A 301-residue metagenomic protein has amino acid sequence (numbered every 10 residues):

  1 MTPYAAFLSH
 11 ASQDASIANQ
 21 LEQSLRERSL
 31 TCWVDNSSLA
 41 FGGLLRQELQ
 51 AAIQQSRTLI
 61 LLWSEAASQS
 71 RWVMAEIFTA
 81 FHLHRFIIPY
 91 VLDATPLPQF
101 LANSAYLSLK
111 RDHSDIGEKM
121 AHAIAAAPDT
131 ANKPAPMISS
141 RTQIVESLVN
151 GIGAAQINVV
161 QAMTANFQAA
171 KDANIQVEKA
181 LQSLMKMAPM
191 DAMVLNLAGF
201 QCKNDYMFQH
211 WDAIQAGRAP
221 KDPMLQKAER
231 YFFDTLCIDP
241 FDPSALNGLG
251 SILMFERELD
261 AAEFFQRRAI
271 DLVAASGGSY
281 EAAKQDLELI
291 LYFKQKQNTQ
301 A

Functional and structural regions predicted by a protein language model:
M1-E27, V91-D191: C-terminal interaction surface of TIR/SEFIR-family domains
L45, S64-R85, T95: Conserved TIR/SEFIR loop-to-helix hotspot centered on a Trp-containing motif with a nearby acidic residue
S140-Q168, M187-Q215, P243-S251, F255 (+1 more regions): Amphipathic alpha-helical repeat scaffolds of TPR domains
N174, L181, L225, F232-F233 (+1 more regions): Hydrophobic/aromatic packing residues within the alpha-helices of TPR/SEL1-like helical repeat arrays
M187, I238, L272-S276: Structural marker of alpha-solenoid helical repeat scaffolds
